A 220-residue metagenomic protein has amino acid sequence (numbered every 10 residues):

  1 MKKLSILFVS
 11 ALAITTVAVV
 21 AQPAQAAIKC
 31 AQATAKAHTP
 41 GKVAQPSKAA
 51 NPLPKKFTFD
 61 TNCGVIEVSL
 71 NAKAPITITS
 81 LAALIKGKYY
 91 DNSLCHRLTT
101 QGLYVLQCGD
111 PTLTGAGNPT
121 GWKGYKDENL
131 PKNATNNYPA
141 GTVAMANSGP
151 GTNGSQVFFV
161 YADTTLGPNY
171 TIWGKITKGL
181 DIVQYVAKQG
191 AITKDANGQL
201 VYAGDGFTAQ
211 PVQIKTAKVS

Functional and structural regions predicted by a protein language model:
L4-S220: Cyclophilin-like peptidyl-prolyl cis-trans isomerases
